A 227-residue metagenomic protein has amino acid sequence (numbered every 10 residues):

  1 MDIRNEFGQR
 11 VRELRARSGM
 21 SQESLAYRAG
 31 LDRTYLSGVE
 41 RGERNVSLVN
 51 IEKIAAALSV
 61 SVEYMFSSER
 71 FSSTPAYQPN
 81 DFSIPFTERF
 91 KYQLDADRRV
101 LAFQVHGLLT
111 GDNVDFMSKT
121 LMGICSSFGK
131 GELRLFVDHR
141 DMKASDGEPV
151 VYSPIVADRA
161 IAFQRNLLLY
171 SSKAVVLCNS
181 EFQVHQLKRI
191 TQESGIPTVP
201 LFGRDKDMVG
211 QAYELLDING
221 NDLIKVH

Functional and structural regions predicted by a protein language model:
M1-E6: A detector for short, charged/polar N-terminal pre-domain segments
Q9-R28, K53: Short basic helix-loop element that most often maps to the first helix and adjoining turn of HTH DNA-binding modules
V11, L25-A26, L36-V39, M65: Conserved hydrophobic/aromatic packing and binding residues within compact polymer-binding modules
G30-V46, R70: Recognition helix of helix-turn-helix/homeodomain-like DNA-binding domains that insert into the DNA major groove
N50-Y64: DNA major-groove recognition helix of helix-turn-helix/homeodomain DNA-binding modules
Y64-Q78: Short amphipathic recognition helices of helix-turn-helix/homeodomain-type DNA-binding modules
F71, P79-H227: Amphipathic, Lys/Arg-enriched alpha-helical "gate/interface" segment within cytosolic domains that mediates
